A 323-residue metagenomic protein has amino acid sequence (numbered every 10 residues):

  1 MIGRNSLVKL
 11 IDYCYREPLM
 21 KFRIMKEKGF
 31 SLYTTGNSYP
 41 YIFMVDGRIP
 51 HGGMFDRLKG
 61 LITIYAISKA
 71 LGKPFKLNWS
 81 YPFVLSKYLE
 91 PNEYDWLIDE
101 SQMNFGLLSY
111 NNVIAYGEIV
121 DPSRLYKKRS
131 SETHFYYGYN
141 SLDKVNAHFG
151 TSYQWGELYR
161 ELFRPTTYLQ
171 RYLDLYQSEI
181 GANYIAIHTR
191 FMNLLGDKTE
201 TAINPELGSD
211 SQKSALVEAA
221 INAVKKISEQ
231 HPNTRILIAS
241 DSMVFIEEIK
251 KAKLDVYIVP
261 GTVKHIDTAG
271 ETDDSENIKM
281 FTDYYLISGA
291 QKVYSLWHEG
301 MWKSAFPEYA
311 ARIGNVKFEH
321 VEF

Functional and structural regions predicted by a protein language model:
Y13-S209, S214: Secretory-pathway glycan-assembly enzymes, especially type II membrane glycosyltransferases that use nucleotide-sugar
G47-G52, T272-D273, K292, L296-W297: A short glycine/serine-rich beta->alpha loop
I62, I278-F323: A donor-sugar binding/catalytic signature common to diverse glycosyltransferases and related nucleotide-sugar
P74, D255, K292: Residue-level detector of anion-binding/catalytic polar loops
F75-P82, T234, I238-M243, W297 (+1 more regions): Acidic carboxylate-rich catalytic motifs and surrounding loops in phosphoryl-/glycosyl-chemistry enzymes
Y88-L97, S101, V244-D255, P307-R312: Short, aromatic/basic amphipathic alpha-helical patches
Y184-I185, R235, K292: Structural motif
H188-G196, E218-T272: Catalytic donor nucleotide-activated moiety binding site of glycosyltransferases and closely related
